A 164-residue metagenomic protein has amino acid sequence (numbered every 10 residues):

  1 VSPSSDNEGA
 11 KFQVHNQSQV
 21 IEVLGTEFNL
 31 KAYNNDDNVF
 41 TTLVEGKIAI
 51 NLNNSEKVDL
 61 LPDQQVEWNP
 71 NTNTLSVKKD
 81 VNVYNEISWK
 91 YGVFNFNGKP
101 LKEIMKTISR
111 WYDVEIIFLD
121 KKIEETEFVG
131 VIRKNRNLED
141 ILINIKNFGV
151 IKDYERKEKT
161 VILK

Functional and structural regions predicted by a protein language model:
V1-K164: A residue-level detector for the "anchor" residue at the start of short, highly conserved motifs
